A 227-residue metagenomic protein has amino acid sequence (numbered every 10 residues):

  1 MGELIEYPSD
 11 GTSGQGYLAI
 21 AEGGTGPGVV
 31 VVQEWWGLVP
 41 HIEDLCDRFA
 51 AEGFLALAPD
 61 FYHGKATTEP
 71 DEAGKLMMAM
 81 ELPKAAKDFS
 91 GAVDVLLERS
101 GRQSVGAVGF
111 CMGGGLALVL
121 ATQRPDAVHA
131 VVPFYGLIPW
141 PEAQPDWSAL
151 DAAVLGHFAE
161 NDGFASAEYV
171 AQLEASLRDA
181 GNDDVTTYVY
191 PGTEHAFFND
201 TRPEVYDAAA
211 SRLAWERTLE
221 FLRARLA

Functional and structural regions predicted by a protein language model:
L4-G101, F197-N199: Serine-hydrolase catalytic machinery in alpha/beta-hydrolase-like enzymes
A107-G109, F134: Short beta-strand immediately N-terminal to the catalytic nucleophile in serine-hydrolase-like folds
G109-G113, A117: Gly/Ala-rich beta-loop-alpha elbow adjacent to hydrolase catalytic centers
D126-I138: A conserved short beta-strand
L150, G156-F158: Short beta-strand/loop motif that positions the catalytic acidic residue of the alpha/beta-hydrolase fold
N161-A165, A180: Acidic catalytic loop of the alpha/beta-hydrolase fold
S166-S176: Short alpha-helix in the alpha/beta-hydrolase fold that links the catalytic acid
N182-A227: C-terminal catalytic histidine-bearing segment of alpha/beta-hydrolase fold enzymes
